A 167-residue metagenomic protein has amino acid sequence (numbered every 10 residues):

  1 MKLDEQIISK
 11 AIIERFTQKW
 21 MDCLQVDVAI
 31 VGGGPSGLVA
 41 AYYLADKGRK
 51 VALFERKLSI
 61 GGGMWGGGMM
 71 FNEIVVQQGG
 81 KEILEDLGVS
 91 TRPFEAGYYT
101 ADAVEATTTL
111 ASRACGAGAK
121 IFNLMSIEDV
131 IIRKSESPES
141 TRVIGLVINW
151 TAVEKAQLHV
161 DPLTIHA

Functional and structural regions predicted by a protein language model:
M1-V28, R113, A117, V130 (+1 more regions): Extreme N-terminal leader/targeting segments of oxidoreductases
D4-Q6, D22, K57-G80: Conserved N-terminal glycine-rich FAD pyrophosphate-binding loop of Rossmann-like flavoproteins
A29, A45-W65: Glycine-rich FAD pyrophosphate-binding loop
G32-S36: Glycine-rich Rossmann-fold phosphate-binding loop(s) that bind the pyrophosphate of adenine dinucleotide cofactors
Y43, S59, N72-F94: Conserved FAD-binding subdomain of flavin-dependent enzymes
R49, V89, A119: Short phosphate-binding/catalytic loops that engage adenosine nucleotides
N72-V76, P93-S112, F122: Short beta-strand to alpha-helix junction loop
I131-H166: Conserved beta-strand-loop-beta-strand element in the redox core of flavoprotein oxidoreductases
